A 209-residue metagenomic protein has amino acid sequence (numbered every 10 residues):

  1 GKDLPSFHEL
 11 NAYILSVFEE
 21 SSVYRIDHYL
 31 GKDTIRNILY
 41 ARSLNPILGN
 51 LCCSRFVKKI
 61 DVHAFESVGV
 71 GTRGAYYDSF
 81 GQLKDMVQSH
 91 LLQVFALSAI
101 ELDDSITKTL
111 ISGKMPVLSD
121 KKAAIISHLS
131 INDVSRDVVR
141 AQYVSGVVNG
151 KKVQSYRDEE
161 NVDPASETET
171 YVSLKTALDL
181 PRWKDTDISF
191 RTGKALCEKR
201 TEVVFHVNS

Functional and structural regions predicted by a protein language model:
K2-S209: Secretory/organelle targeting and membrane-embedding segments
